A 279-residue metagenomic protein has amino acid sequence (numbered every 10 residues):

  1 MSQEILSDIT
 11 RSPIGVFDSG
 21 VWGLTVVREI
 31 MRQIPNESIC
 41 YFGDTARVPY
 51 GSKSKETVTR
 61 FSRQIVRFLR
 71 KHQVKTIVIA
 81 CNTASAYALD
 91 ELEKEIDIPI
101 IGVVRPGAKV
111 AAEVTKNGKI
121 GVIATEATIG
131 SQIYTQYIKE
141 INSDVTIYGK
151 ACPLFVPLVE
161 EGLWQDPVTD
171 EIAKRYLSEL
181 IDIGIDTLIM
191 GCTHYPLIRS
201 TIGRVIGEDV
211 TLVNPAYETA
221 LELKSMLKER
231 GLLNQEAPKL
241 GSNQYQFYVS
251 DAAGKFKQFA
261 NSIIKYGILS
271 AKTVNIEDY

Functional and structural regions predicted by a protein language model:
S2-Y279: Non-catalytic structural scaffold of enzyme domains
